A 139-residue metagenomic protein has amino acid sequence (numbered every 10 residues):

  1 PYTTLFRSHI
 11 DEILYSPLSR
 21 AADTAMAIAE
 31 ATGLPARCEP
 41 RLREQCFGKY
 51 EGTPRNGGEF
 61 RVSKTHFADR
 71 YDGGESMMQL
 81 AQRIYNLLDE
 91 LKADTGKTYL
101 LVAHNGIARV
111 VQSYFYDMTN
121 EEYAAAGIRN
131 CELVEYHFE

Functional and structural regions predicted by a protein language model:
P1-L5: Short, small-residue-biased leader/transition segments that mark boundaries at the very start of proteins
F6-R61: Phosphate-coordination/substrate-recognition cap region in phosphate-metabolizing enzymes
Y15-S16, Q82, V102-A103: Short beta-strand scaffold positions
A22, M26, M78-Y85: Generic alpha-helical structural signal
A22, Y85-E139: Active-site-adjacent alpha-helix immediately C-terminal to a catalytic or transition-state-stabilizing loop
T53, E75, M118: Short beta-to-alpha loop/turn elements within the nucleotide-binding domains of ABC transporters
F60-Q79: Short glycine/proline- and acidic residue-enriched helix-loop micro-motifs that form flexible lids or anion-recognition
